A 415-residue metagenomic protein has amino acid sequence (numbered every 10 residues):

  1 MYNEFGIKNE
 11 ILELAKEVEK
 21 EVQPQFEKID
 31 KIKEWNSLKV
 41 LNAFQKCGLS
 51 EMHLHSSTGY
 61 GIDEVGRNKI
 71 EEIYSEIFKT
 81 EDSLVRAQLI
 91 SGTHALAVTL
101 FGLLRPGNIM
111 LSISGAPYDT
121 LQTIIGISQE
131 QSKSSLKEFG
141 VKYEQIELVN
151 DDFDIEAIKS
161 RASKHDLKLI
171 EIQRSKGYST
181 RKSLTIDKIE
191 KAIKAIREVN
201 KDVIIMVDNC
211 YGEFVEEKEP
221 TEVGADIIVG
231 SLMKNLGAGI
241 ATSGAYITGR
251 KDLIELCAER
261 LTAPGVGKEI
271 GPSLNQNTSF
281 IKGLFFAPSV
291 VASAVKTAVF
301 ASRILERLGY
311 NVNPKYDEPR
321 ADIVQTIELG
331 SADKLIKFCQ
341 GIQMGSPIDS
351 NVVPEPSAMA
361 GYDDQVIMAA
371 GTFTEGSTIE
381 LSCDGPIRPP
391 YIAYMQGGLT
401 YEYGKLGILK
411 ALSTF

Functional and structural regions predicted by a protein language model:
Y2-Q23, D30, V40-K46, S50-H53 (+6 more regions): Conserved PLP-enzyme active-site core in the AAT-like
K33-S37: Acidic, PIN/NYN-like endoribonuclease modules and their adjacent C-terminal/linker elements
L54-L84: Active-site-flanking structural segment that lines cofactor/substrate pockets
S75-T99: Short loop-beta-helix segment that forms the pyridoxal 5′-phosphate
D82-V85, N108-L111, K168-L169, D202-I205 (+6 more regions): Structural motif
E306-F415: Conserved C-terminal alpha-helix-loop-beta "cap" of PLP-dependent enzymes that closes/shapes the active-site mouth
